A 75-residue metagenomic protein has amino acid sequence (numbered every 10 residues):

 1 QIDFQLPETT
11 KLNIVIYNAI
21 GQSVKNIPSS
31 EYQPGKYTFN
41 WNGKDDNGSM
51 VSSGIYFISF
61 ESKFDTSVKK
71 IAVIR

Functional and structural regions predicted by a protein language model:
Q1-N18, N26-S29, W41, S62: Glycine-centered coil/turn sites that cap beta-strands in beta-rich domains
P7, Y32-P34, D46, V51: Surface-exposed coil/turn segments at beta-strand junctions on protein surfaces, enriched
Q22-S23, K36, S49, D65: Residue-level signal for well-ordered, solvent-exposed loop/turn and beta-edge residues enriched in charged/polar side
Y32, Y37, G54-I58: A short tyrosine-centered beta-strand micro-motif
T38-D45: Exposed aromatic-hydrophobic patches
D46-R75: C-terminal tail/sorting-segment detector
